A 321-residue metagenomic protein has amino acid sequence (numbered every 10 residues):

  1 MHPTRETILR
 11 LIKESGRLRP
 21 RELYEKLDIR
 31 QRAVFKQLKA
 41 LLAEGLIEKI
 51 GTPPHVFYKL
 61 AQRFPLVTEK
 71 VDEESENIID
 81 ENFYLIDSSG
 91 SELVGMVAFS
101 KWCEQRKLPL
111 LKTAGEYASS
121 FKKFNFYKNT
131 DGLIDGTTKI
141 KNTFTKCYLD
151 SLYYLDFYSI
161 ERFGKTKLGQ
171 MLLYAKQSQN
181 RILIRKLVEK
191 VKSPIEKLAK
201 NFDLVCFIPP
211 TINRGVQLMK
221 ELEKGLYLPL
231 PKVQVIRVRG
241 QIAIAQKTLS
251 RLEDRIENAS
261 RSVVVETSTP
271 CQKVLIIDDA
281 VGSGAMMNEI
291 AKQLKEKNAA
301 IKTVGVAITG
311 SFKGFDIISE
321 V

Functional and structural regions predicted by a protein language model:
M1-R5, R19, T52-D72: Short, cationic-aromatic polyanion-contact patches
T7, I47, I244-V321: PRPP/pyrophosphate-binding module of the type I phosphoribosyltransferase fold
R17-K26: Short acidic, hydrophobic short linear motifs in intrinsically disordered regions
R32-A33: Key DNA-contact positions within bacterial/archaeal DNA-binding proteins
L38-K39: Short, hydrophobic-biased segments on the C-terminal half of alpha helices that form "recognition helices"
L42-G51: A short, conserved structural fragment
F64-N201, G240-C271: Active-site-facing substrate-recognition patch
